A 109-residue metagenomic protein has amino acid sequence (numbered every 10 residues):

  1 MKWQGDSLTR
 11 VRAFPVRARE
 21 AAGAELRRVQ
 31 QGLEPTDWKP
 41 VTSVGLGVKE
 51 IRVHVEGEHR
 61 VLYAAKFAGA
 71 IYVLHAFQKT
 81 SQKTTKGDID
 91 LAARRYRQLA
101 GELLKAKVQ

Functional and structural regions predicted by a protein language model:
M1-E58, F67-I71, Q78-Q109: Basic, Lys/Arg-enriched alpha-helical interface segments
L62: Short, surface-exposed charged micro-motifs
